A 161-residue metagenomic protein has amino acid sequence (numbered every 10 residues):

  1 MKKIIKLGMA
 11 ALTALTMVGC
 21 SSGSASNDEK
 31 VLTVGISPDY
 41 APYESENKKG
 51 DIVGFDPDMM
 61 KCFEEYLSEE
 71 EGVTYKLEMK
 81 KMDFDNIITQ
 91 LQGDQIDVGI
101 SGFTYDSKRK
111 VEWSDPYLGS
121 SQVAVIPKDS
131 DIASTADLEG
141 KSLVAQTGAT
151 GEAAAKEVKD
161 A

Functional and structural regions predicted by a protein language model:
K2-A10: Sec-dependent signal peptide recognition, specifically the positively charged N-region followed immediately by
L15-G19: C-terminal motif of bacterial Sec signal peptides marking the signal peptidase cleavage site
S21-G23: Bacterial signal peptide processing site
D28-S101: Extracytoplasmic small-molecule ligand-binding "clamshell" domains of the periplasmic binding protein/Venus flytrap
A41, I52-Y66, S120-A161: Bilobed "Venus flytrap"/periplasmic-binding protein-like clamshell domains and structurally analogous long
N47, E112-W113, K156-E157: Short amphipathic alpha-helical segments
E78-D137: Acidic, polar ligand-binding/catalytic clefts
